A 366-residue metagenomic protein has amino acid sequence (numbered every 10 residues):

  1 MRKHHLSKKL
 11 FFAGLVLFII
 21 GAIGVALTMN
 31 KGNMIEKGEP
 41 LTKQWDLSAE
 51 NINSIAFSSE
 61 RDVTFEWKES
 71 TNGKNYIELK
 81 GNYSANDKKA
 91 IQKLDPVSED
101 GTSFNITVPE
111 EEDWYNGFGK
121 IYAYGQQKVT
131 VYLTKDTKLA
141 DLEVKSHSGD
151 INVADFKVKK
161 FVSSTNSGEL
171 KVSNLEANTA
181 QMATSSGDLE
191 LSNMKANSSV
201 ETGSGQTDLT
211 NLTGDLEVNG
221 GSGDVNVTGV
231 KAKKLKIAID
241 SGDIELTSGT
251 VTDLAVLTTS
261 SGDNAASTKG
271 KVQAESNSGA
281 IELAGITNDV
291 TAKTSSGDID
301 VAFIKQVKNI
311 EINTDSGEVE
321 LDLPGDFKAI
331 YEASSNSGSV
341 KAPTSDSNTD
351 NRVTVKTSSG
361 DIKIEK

Functional and structural regions predicted by a protein language model:
M1-S7: N-terminal Lys/Arg-rich, disordered targeting/topogenic segments
F11-L27: Hydrophobic membrane-insertion alpha-helices, especially the h-region of bacterial N-terminal signal peptides
I19, E110-A123, R352: Acidic/polar low-complexity surface segments
K31-P109, G119-V162, L170-S173, E190 (+2 more regions): Short linear S-[DN]-x-LW-Φ motif typified by the pepsin-like aspartic protease active-site region
S59, E69-T71, G81-Y83, V108-E112 (+14 more regions): A mature extracytoplasmic/lumenal domain signature
K88, Y115-A123, T184, T202 (+3 more regions): A short, polar/proline- and glycine-enriched secondary-structure boundary/capping micro-motif
L189-S198, T202-K366: Short, surface-exposed interaction patches in beta-rich subdomains that mediate adhesion/assembly near membranes
